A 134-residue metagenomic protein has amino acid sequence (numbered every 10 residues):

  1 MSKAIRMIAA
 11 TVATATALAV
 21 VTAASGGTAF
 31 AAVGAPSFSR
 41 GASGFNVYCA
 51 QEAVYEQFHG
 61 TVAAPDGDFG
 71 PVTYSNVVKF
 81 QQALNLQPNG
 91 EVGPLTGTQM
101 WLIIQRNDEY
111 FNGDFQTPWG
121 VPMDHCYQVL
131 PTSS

Functional and structural regions predicted by a protein language model:
S2-S134: Cell-envelope/ECM-targeting effectors and their regulatory/trafficking segments
